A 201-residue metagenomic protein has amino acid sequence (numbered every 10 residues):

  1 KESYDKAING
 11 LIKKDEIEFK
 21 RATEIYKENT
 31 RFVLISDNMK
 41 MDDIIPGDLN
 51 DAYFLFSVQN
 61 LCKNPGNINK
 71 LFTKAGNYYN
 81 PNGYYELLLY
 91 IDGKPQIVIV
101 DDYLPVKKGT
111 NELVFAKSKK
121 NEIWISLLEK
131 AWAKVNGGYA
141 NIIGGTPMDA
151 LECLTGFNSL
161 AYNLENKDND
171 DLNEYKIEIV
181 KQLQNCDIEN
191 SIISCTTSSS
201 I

Functional and structural regions predicted by a protein language model:
K1-I201: Structured alpha-helical subdomains that flank or immediately precede key functional sites
